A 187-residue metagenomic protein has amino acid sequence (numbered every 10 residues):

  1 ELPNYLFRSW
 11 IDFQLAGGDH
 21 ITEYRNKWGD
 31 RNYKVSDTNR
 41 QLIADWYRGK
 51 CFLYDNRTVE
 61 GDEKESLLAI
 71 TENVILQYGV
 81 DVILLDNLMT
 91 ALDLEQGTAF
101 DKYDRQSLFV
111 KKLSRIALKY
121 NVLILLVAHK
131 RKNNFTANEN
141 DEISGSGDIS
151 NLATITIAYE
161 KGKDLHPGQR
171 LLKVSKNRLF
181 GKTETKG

Functional and structural regions predicted by a protein language model:
E1-P3, K130-R131: Short beta-alpha junction loops
L2-A99: Conserved inter-motif catalytic segment of the P-loop NTP-binding fold
D104, L108-G187: Phosphate-binding/switch region of NTP-binding enzymes
